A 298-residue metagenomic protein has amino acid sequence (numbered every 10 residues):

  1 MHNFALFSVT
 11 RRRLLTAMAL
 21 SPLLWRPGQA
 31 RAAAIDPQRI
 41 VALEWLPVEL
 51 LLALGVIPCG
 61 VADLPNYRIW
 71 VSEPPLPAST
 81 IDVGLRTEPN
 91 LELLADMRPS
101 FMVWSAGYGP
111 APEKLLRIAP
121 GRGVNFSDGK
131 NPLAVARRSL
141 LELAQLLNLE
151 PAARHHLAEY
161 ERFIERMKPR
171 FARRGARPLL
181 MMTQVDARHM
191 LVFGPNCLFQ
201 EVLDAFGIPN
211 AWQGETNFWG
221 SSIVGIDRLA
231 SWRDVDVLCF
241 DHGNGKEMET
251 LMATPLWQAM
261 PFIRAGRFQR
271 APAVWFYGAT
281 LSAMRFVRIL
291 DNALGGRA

Functional and structural regions predicted by a protein language model:
H2-S8, R13-A32: N-terminal export signals
Q38, A134, D234-A298: Structured C-terminal subdomain patch of bacterial secreted/periplasmic proteins
R39, A119-V185, W212, F276 (+1 more regions): Extracytoplasmic substrate-binding proteins
R39, E44-M97, G107: A short, structured surface patch at a secondary-structure boundary
P47, A53, P112-E150, E249-R270: Charged, glycine-enriched surface loops/patches that mediate electrostatic binding to polyanionic ligands
V83-L91, T216-I226: Short helix-initiation/N-cap motifs at beta->coil->alpha
R98-M102, D234-V235: Proline-aspartate-enriched helix->loop->beta-strand connector
P195-G220: Alpha-helical, coiled-coil/dimerization segments enriched in small aliphatic residues
